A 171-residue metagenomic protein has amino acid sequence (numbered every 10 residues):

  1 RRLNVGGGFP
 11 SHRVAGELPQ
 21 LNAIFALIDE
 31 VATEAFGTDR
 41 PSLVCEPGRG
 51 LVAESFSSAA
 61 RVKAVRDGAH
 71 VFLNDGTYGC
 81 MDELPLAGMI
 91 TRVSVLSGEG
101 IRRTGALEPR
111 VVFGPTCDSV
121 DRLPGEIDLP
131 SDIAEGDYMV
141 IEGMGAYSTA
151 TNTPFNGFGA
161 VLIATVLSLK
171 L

Functional and structural regions predicted by a protein language model:
R2-N4, I28, L43-C45: Oxyanion-binding "anion nests"
L3-H12, P47-R49: Glycine-rich beta-strand-to-loop/alpha-helix junction loops that act as flexible
V14-P19: Short, solvent-exposed loop/turn segments at secondary-structure boundaries
N22-A23, V52: Catalytic core of soluble alpha/beta enzymes
I24-F36: Alpha-helix-loop-beta-strand connector modules within alpha/beta enzyme cores
T38-L171: Charged (often Lys/Glu-rich) extended helix/loop segments that serve as interaction or gating elements
